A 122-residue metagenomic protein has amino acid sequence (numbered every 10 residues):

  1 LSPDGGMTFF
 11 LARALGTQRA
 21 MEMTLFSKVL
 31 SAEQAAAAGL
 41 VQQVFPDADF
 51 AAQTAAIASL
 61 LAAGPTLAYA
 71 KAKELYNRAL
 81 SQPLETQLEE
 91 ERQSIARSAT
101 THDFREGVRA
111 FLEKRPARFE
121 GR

Functional and structural regions predicted by a protein language model:
L1-L25, A37-A38, Q53-I57: CoA-thioester-processing core
M7-F10, R19, K71, E91-S94 (+1 more regions): Hydrophobic alpha-helical segments typical of transmembrane helices and their membrane-interface/capping positions
L11, A35, A72, F111: Terminal peptide-recognition signature
A14, V29, V44: Short aromatic/basic micro-patch
S27-Q34: Acidic, divalent-metal-coordinating active-site segment for phosphoryl/phosphodiester hydrolysis, typified by short
A32, V41-E89, A96-R97, H102 (+1 more regions): C-terminal long alpha-helix characteristic of the crotonase
A38-G39, K114: Structural motif
D103-F104, A110: Interdomain hinge/lid region at the active-site interface of Rossmann-like NAD(P)-dependent oxidoreductases
